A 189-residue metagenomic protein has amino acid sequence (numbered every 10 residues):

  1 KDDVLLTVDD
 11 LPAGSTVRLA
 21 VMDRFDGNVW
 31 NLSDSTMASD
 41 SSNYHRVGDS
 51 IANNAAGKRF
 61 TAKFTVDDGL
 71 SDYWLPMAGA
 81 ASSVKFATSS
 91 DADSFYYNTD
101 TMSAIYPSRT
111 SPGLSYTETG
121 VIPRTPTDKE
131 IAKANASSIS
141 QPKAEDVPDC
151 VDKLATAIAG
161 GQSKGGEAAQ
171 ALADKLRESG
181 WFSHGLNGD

Functional and structural regions predicted by a protein language model:
K1-D93: Beta-strand-rich, non-transmembrane domain signature
T88-D189: Acidic low-complexity segments
